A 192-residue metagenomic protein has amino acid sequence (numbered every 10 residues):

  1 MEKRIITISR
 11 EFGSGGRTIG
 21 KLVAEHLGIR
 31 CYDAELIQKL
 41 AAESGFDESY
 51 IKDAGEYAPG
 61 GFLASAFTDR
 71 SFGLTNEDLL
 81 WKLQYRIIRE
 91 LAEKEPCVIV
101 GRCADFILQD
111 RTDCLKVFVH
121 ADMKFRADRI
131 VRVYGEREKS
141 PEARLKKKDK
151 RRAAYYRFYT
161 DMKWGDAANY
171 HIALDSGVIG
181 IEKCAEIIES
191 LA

Functional and structural regions predicted by a protein language model:
E2-E11, E95: Pre-Walker A (Motif I) flank of P-loop NTPase domains
I8-A24: Glycine-rich phosphate-binding P-loop
R30-A42: Short beta-strand-centered segment that lines the nucleotide-binding/catalytic pocket of NTP-utilizing
A41-P96: ATP-dependent small-molecule kinase phosphotransfer cores that center on conserved nucleotide phosphate-binding segments
P59-A66, R137-I181: Small-molecule kinase domains that catalyze NTP-dependent phosphoryl transfer to phosphate-bearing small molecules
L91, A104-D110: RNA pseudouridine synthases
D110-V133, E138-K148: Conserved phosphate-donor/acceptor-positioning beta-strand/loop module used by diverse small-molecule
